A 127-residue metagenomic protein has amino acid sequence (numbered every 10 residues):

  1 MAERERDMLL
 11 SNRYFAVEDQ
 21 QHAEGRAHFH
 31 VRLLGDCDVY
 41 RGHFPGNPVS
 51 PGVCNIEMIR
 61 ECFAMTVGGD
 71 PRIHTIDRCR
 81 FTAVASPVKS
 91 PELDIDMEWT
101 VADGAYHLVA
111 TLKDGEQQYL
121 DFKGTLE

Functional and structural regions predicted by a protein language model:
M1-R4: N-terminal amphipathic/basic-hydrophobic helices that include classical n-h-c signal peptides and signal-anchor
R6-S50: Catalytic strand-loop segment that frames the active site of acyl-thioester-processing enzymes
A16, E24, E98-E127: HotDog/MaoC-like acyl-thioester-processing domains
H28, R78, D121-K123: Well-ordered beta-strand positions in beta-sheet-rich domains
V31-L33, F81, L126: Hydrophobic residues in beta-strands and at strand termini
G46-P51, N55-I56, R60: Compact, glycine-rich, soluble single-domain proteins
R60-D96, Y106-H107: Hydrophobic beta-strand-centered segment that forms part of the acyl-chain substrate-binding groove
